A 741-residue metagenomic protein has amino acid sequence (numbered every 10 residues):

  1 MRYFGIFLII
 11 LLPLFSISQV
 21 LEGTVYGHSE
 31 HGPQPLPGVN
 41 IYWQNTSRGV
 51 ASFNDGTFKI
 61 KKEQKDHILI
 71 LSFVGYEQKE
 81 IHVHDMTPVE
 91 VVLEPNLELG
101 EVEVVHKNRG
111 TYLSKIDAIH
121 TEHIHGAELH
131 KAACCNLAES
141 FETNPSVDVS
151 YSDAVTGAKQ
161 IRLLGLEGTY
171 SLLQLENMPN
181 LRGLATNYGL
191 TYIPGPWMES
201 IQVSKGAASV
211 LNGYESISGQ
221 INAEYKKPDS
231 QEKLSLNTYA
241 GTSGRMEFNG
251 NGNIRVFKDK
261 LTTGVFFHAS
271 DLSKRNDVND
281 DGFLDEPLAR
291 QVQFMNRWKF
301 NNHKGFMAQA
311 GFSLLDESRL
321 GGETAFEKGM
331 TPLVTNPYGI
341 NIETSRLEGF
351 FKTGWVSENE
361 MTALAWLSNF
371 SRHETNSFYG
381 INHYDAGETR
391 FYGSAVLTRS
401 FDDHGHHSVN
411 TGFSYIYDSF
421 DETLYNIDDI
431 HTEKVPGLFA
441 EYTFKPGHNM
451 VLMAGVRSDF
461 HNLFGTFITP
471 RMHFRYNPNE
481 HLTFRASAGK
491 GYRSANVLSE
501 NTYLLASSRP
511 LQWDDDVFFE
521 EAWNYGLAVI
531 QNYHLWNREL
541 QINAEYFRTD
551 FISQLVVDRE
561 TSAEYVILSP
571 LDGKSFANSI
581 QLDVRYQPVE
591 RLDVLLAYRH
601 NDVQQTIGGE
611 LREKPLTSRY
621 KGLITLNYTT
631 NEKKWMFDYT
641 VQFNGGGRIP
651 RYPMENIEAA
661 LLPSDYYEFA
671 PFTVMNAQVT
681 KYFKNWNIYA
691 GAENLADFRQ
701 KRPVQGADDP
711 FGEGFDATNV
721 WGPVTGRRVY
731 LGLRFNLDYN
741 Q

Functional and structural regions predicted by a protein language model:
Y26-H31, P37-Q44, S72-Y76, H84-H130 (+2 more regions): Short, acidic, small-residue-rich periplasmic hinge/interaction motif at the N-terminus of Gram-negative outer-membrane
F58-K61, M178-K205, F294, W513-D514 (+1 more regions): Short acidic/polar hinge/loop motifs at secondary-structure boundaries that mediate gating or recognition
K61, A138-R182: Extracytoplasmic beta-strand/coil segments of soluble accessory domains associated with Gram-negative outer-membrane
M86-V92, L137-S140, K159-R162, G189-P194 (+4 more regions): N-terminal periplasmic accessory domains that precede and gate Gram-negative outer-membrane beta-barrel machines
D259, A365-S377, N477, R485 (+1 more regions): Membrane-embedded beta-barrel scaffold of Gram-negative outer-membrane proteins
L272-Q293, K299-L364, F370-T389: Flexible loop and strand-edge segments within Gram-negative outer membrane beta-barrel domains
G447-H448, Y546-D550, P570-M654, R734-Q741: Gram-negative outer-membrane beta-barrel transporters
V594, F643-E655, T680-Q741: C-terminal beta-signal and adjacent terminal beta-strands/loops of Gram-negative outer-membrane beta-barrel proteins
